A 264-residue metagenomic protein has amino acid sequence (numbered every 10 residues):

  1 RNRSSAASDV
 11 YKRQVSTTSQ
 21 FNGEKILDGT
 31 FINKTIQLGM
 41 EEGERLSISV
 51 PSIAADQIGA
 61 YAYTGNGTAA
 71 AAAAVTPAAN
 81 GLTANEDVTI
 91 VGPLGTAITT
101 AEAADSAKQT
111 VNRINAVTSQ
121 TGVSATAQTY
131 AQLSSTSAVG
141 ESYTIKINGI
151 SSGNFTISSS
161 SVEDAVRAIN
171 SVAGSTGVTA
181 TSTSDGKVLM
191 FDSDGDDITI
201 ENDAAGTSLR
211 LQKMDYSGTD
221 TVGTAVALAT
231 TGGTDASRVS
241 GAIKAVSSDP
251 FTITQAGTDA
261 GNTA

Functional and structural regions predicted by a protein language model:
R1-A7, Y11: Single conserved hydrophobic/aromatic residue that forms the stacking wall/gate of nucleotide- or nucleobase-binding
Q14, N22-A264: Long, low-complexity, repeat-rich, intrinsically disordered, solvent-exposed domains used in surface/appendage assembly
T17: Short, conserved catalytic or interaction motifs in soluble domains
